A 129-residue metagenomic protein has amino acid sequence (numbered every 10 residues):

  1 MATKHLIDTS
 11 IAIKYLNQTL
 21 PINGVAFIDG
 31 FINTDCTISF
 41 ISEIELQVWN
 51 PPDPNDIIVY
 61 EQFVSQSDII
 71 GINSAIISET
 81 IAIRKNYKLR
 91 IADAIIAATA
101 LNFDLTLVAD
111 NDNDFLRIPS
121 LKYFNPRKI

Functional and structural regions predicted by a protein language model:
M1-I38, V48-E61, I129: Short, well-structured N-terminal submotif of metal-dependent ribonuclease cores
A2-K4, A97, L101-I129: Acidic, PIN/NYN-like endoribonuclease modules and their adjacent C-terminal/linker elements
D8-T9, S42, N111: A secondary-structure boundary/capping signal
A12-I13, E43-L46, F115: A generic structural signal for short hydrophobic patches within well-formed alpha-helices
I22, D68-N113: Active-site neighborhoods of divalent-metal-dependent phosphate/nucleic-acid chemistry enzymes
V25, E43, I57-Y60, I77 (+1 more regions): A general structural signal for well-ordered alpha-helical segments in protein cores
I32, F63-S65, P119: Short, structured coil segments at secondary-structure junctions
